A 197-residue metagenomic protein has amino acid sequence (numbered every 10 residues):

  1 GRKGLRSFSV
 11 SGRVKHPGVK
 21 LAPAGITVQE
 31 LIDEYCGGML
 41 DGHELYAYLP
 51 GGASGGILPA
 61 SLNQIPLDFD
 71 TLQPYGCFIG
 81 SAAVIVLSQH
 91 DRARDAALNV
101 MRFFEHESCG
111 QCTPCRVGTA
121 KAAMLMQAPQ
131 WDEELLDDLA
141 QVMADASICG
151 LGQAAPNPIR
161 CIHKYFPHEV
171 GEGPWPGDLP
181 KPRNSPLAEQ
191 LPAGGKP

Functional and structural regions predicted by a protein language model:
G1-P197: Redox cofactor-anchoring modules in respiratory/redox and cofactor-processing assemblies
